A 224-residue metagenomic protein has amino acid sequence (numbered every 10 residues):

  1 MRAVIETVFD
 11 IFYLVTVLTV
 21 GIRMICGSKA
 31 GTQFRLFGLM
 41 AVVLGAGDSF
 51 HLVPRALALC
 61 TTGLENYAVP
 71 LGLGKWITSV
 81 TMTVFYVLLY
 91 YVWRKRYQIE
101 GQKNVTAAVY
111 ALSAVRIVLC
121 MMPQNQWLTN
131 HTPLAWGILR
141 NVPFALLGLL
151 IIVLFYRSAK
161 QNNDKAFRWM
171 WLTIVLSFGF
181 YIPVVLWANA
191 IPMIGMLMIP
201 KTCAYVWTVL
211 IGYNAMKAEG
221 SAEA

Functional and structural regions predicted by a protein language model:
M1-T19: Hydrophobic transmembrane alpha-helical segments in integral membrane proteins
A3-E6, L64-W76, T129-V142, I191-K201: Non-cytosolic membrane-interface motifs at loop->transmembrane helix junctions
V17-C26, V87-W93, V118-P123, V142-R168 (+2 more regions): Alpha-helical transmembrane segments in multipass membrane proteins, preferentially the mid-helix core
G21-G27, F50-T106, C120-M122, F155 (+1 more regions): Internal transmembrane alpha-helix with an interfacial aromatic "cap," most often the third helix
C26-F37, W93-V105, N130-P133, Y156-R168 (+1 more regions): Membrane-interface helix-boundary motifs at transmembrane edges
L39-V53, G74-Y91, K103-Q124, L139-I151 (+1 more regions): Alpha-helical transmembrane segments of multi-pass integral membrane proteins
A56-T61, T129, Y156-K160, A188-I194 (+1 more regions): A cytosolic-side transmembrane-helix exit/cap motif
W171-K217: Terminal transmembrane helical module of multi-pass membrane proteins
